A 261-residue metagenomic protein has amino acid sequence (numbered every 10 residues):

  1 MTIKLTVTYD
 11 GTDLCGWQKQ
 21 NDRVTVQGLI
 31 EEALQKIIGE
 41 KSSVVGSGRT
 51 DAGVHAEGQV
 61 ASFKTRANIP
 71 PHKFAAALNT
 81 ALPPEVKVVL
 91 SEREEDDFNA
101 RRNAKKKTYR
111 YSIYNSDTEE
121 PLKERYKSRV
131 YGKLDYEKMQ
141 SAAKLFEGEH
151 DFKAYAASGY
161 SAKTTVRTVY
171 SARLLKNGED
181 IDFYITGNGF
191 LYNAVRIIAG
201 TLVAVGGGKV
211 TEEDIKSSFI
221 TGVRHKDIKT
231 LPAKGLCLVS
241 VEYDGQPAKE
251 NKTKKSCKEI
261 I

Functional and structural regions predicted by a protein language model:
M1-I261: Structured-RNA-binding interfaces characteristic of tRNA pseudouridine synthases
